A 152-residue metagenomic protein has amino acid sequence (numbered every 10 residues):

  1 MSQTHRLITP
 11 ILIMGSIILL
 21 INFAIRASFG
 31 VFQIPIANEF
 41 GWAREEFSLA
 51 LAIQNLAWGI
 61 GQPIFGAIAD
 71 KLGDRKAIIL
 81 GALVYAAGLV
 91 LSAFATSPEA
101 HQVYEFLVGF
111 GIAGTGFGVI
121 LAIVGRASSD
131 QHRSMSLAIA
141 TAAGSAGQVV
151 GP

Functional and structural regions predicted by a protein language model:
A27, N55-P63, Q148-V149: Residue-level signature of mid-helix packing/kink "hotspots" within the transmembrane helices of 12-pass Major
I36, G114-S128: Intracellular juxtamembrane helix-capping segments at the cytosolic ends of symmetry-related transmembrane helices
G41, G73, F94-A100, S129: Helix-breaking motifs and short loop linkers at transmembrane-helix boundaries and internal kinks in secondary membrane
G61-G73: Helix-to-loop junctions at the C-terminal end of transmembrane segments in multipass secondary transporters
L83-T96: C-terminal ends and interior cores of transmembrane alpha-helices in multi-pass membrane transporters/permeases
G88, E99-L107: Paired small-residue
S134-P152: Glycine-rich segments within core transmembrane alpha-helices of 12-TM secondary carriers
